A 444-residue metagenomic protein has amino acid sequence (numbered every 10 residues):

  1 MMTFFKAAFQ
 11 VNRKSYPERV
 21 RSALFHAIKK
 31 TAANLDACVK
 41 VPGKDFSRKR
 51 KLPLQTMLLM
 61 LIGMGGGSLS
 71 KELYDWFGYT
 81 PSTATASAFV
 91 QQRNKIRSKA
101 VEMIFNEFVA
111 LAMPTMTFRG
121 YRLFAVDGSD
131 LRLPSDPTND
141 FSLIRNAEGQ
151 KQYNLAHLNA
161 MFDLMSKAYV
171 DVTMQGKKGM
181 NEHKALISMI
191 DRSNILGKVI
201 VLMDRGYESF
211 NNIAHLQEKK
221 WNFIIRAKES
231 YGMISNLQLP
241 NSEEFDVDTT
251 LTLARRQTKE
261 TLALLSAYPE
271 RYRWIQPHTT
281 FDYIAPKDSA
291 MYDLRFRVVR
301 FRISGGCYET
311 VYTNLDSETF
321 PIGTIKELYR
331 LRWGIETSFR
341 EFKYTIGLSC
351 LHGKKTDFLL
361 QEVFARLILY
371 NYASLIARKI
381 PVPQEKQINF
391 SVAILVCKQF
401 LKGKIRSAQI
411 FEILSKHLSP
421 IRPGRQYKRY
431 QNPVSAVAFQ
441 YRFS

Functional and structural regions predicted by a protein language model:
M1-W76, T83-A84, F89-I96, M103-I104 (+4 more regions): Single, function-defining residue in the core of a domain
A100-M113: Short Lys/Arg-enriched helix C-cap and helix-to-coil transition segments that create basic nucleic-acid-contact patches
A112-T117, R302: Short boundary motifs at domain starts and secondary-structure transition points
R122-F124: Conserved beta-strand elements of the Class I
L143-R145: Short, positively charged patches
